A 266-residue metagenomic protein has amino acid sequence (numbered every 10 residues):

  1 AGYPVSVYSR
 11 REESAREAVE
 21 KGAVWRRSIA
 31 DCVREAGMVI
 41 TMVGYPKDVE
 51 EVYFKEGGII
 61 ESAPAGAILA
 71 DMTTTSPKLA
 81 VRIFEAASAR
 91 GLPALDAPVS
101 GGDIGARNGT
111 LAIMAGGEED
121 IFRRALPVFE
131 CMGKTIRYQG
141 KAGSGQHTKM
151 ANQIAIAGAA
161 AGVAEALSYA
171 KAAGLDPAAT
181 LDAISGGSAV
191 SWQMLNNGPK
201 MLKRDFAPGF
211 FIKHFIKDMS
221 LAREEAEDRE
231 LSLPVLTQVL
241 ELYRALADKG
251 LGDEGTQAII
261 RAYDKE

Functional and structural regions predicted by a protein language model:
A1-T41, A67, M72-T73, D103: NAD(P)+-binding Rossmann beta1-loop-alpha1 motif at the extreme N-terminus of oxidoreductases
R10-R11, Y45, E118: Residues in the short beta-alpha loop(s) of Rossmann-like NAD(P)-binding domains
A30-R34, I60-A63, F129: A short, aliphatic-rich alpha-helical micro-motif
V43-E56: Glycine/threonine-rich flexible loop motifs
I60-A80: ADP-ribose/adenylate-binding Rossmann-like module
T75-A157: Rossmann-fold dinucleotide-binding core
G109-G116, R137, K141-A173, D182-N196 (+2 more regions): Active-site-proximal catalytic alpha-helix in oxidoreductases
Q146, V190-G255, K265: Interdomain hinge/lid region at the active-site interface of Rossmann-like NAD(P)-dependent oxidoreductases
